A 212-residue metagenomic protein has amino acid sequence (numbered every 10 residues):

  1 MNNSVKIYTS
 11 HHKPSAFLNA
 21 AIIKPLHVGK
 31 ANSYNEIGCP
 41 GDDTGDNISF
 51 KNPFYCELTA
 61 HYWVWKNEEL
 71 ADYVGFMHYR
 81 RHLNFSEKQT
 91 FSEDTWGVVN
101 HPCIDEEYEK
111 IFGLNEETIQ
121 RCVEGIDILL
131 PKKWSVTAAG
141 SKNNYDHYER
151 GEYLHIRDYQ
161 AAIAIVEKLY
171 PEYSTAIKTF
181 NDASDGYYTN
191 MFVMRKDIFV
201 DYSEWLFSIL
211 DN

Functional and structural regions predicted by a protein language model:
M1-N212: ER/Golgi luminal nucleotide-sugar-dependent glycosyltransferases, focusing on the catalytic module
